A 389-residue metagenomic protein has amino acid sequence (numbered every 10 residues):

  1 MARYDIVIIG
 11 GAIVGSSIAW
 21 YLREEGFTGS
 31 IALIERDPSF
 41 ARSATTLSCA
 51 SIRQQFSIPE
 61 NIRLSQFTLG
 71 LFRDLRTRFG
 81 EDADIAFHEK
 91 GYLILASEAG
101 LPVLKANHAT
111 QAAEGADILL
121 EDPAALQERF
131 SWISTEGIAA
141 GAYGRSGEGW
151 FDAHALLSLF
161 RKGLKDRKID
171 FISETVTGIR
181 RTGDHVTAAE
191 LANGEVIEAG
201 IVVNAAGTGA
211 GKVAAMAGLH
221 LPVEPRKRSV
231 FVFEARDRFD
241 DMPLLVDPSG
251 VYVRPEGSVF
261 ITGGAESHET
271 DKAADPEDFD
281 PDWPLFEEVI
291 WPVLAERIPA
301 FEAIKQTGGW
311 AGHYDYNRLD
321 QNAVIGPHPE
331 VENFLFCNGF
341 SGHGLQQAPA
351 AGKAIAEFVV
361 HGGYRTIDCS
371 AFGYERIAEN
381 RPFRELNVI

Functional and structural regions predicted by a protein language model:
M1-V14, A32: Beta1/beta-strand and adjacent pyrophosphate-binding region of the FAD-binding site in flavoprotein oxidoreductases
R23-T45: Glycine-rich FAD pyrophosphate-binding loop
C49-R129, G250-Y252, L294: Dinucleotide-binding Rossmann-like beta1-alpha1 core, especially the glycine-rich loop that anchors the ADP
D74, A96-R167, I172-S173, G178-H185: Flavin (FAD/FMN) cofactor-binding and adjacent substrate-gating region of FAD-dependent oxidoreductase domains
G178-E198, V202: Conserved beta-strand-loop-beta-strand element in the redox core of flavoprotein oxidoreductases
E195-M242: Central helical "cap/lid" subdomain
H220, E234-N333: Active-site lid/adjacent beta-loop-alpha segment flanking the redox-cofactor pocket in flavoenzymes
P292-I389: C-terminal catalytic lobe of FAD-dependent flavoproteins
